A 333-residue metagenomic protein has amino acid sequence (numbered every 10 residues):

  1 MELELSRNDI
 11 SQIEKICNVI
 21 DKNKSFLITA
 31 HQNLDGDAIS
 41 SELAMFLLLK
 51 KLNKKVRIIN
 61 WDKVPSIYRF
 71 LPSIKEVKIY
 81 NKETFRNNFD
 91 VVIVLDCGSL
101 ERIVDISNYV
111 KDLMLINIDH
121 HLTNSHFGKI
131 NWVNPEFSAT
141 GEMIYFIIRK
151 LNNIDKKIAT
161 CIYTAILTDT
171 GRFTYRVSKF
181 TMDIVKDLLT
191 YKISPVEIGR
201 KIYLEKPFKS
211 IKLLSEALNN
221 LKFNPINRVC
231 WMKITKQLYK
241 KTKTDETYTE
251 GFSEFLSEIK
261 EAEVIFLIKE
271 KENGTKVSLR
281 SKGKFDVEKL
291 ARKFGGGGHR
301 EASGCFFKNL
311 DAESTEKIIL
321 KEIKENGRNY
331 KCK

Functional and structural regions predicted by a protein language model:
E2-K15, S107-L115, E136-I144: An acidic intrinsically disordered interaction segment
E2-N33, S40-R69, E76, E83-V91 (+3 more regions): Hydrophobic helix-and-loop "lid/oligomerization" segment in the mid-to-C-terminal part of catalytic domains
Q32, G36-A38, C97, H120-H121 (+1 more regions): Generic detector of well-ordered alpha-helical packing
G36-E42, L100-I103: Short glycine/serine/threonine-rich phosphate/pyrophosphate-binding segments that cradle anionic phosphate groups
A44-F46, Y109-D112, V133-N134, I184: Glycine-rich, phosphate-binding/catalytic loops in enzymes
I74-I130: Active-site cofactor/cluster-binding pocket
I118-V185: Short alpha-helices
